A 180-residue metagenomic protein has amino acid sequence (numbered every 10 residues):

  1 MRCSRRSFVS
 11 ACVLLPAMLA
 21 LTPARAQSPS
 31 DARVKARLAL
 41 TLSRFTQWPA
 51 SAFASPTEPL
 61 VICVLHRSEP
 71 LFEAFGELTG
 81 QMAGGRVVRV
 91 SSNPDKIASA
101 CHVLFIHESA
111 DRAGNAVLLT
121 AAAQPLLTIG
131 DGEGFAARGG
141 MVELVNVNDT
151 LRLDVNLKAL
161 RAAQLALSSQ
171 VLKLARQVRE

Functional and structural regions predicted by a protein language model:
R2-E180: Short hydrophobic alpha-helices and adjacent helix-cap/hinge residues
